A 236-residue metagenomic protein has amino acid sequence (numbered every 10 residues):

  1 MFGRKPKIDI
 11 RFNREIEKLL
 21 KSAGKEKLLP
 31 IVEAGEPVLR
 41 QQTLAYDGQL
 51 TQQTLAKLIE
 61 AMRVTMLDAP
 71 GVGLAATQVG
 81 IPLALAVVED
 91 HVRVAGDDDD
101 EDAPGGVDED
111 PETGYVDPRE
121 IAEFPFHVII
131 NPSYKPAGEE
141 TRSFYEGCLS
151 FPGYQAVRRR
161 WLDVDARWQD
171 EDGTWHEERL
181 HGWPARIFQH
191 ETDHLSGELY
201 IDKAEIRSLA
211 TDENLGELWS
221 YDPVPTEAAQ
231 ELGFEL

Functional and structural regions predicted by a protein language model:
M1-Q189, H194-L236: Active-site rim/adjacent substrate-binding subdomains
